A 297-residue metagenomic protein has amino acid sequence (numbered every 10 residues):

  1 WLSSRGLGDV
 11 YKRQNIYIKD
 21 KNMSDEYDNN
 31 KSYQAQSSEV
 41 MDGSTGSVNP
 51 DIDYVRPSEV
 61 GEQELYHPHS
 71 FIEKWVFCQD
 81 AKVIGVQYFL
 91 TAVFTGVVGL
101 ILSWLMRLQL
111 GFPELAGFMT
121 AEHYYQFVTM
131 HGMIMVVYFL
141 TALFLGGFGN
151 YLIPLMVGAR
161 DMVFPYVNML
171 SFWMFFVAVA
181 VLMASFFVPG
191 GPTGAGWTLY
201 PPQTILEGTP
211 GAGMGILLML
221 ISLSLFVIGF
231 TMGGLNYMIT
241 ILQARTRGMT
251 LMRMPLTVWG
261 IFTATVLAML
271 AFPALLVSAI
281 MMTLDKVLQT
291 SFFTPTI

Functional and structural regions predicted by a protein language model:
W1-Q14: Single conserved hydrophobic/aromatic residue that forms the stacking wall/gate of nucleotide- or nucleobase-binding
N15-N22: Intrinsic-disorder-associated, low-complexity terminal segments enriched in Asp/Asn/His/Tyr and depleted of Lys/Arg
S24-I297: Membrane-embedded and interfacial regions of multi-pass energy-transducing membrane proteins
